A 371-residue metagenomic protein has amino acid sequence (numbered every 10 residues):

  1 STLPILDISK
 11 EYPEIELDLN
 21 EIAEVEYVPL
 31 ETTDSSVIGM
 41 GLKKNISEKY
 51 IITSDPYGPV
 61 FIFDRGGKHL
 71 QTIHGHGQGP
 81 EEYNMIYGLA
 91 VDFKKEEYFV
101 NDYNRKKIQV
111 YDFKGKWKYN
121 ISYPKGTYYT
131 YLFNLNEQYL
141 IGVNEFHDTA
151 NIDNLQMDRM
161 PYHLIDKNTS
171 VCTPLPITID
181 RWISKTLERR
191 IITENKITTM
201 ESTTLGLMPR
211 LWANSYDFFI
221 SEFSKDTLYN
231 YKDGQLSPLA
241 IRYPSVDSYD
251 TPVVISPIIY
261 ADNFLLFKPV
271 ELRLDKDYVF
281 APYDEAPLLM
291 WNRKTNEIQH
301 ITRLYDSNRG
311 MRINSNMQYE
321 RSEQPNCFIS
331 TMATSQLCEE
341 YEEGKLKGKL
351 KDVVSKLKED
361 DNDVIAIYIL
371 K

Functional and structural regions predicted by a protein language model:
S1-P29: Blade/loop signatures of beta-propeller domains
L19-S36, Q71-E82, Y123-G126, S170-E201 (+2 more regions): Surface-exposed loop and turn segments in beta-propeller and other repeat-based domains that flank or scaffold
E31-G41, K68-E97, D102-Y103: Blade-loop segments of beta-propeller domains
G41-N45, Y87-K94, Y131-E137, N144-H147 (+4 more regions): Structural signature of eukaryotic scaffold interfaces centered on beta-propeller domains
M85, N101-P161, V171-E188: Asp-box/WD-like beta-propeller blade repeats and closely related beta-sheet repeat scaffolds
V110-F113, Q156-T169, S224-Y229, F280-E297 (+1 more regions): Beta-propeller blade signature
V253-Q324, M332-A333: Loop/turn-rich, solvent-exposed surfaces of beta-rich toroidal or solenoidal domains
S322-K371: Blade-level signature of beta-propeller repeat domains, shared across WD40, Kelch, NHL, RCC1 and BNR/Asp-box propellers
